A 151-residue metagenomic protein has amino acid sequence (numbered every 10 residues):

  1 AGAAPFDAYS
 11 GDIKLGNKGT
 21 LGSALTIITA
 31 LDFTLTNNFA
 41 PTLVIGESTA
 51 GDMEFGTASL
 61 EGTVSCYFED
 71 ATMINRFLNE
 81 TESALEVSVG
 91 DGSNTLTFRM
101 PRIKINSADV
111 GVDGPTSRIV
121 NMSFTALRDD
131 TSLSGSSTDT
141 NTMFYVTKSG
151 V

Functional and structural regions predicted by a protein language model:
A1-V151: Signature of extracytoplasmic/envelope-associated structural regions
